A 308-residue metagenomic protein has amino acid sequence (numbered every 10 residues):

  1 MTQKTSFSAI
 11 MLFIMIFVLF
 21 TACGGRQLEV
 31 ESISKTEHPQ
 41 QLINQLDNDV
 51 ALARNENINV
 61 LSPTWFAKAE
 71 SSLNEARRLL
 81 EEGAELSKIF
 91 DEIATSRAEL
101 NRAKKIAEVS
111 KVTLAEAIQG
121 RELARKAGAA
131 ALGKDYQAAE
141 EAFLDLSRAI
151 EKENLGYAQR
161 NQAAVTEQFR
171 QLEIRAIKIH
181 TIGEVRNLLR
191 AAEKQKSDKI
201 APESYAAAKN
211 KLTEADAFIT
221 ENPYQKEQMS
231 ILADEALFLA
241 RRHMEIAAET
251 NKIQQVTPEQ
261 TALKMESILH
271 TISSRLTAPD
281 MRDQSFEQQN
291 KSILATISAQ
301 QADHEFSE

Functional and structural regions predicted by a protein language model:
T2-M11: Bacterial N-terminal signal peptides that target proteins for export
F7, A22-C23: Intrinsically disordered, low-complexity segments enriched in small/polar residues
M11-F20: Bacterial N-terminal signal peptides
C23-E308: Long, charged/polar, soluble alpha-helical segments
